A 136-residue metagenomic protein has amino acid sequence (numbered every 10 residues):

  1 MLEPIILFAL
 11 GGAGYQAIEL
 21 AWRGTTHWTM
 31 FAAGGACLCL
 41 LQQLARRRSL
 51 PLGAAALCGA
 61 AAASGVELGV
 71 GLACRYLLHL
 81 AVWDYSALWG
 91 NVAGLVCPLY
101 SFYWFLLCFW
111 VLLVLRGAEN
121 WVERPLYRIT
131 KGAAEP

Functional and structural regions predicted by a protein language model:
M1-P136: Aromatic-rich, lipid-facing transmembrane alpha helices and their immediate juxtamembrane interface loops in integral
